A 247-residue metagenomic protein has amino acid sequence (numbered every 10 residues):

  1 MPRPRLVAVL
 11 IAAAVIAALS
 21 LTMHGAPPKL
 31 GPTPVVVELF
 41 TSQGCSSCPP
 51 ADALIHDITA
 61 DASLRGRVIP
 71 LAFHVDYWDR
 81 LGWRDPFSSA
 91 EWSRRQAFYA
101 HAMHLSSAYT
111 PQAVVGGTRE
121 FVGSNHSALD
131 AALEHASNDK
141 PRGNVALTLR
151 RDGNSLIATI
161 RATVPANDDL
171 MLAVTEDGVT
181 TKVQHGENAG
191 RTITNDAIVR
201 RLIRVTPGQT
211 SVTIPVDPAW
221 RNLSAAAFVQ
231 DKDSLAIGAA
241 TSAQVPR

Functional and structural regions predicted by a protein language model:
M1-P28: N-terminal targeting signals for export/organelle localization
P2-A8, G31, V36, A60 (+1 more regions): Polytopic transmembrane helical bundles with strong interfacial aromatic enrichment
G31-S46, P70-L71: Short active-site neighborhood of thiol/selenol oxidoreductases, capturing the structured segment around
P32-P34, R65-V68, A108-T110, N167: Extracytoplasmic
S42-D52, P86: Short, thiol/selenol-centered motifs that function as redox-active sites or metal-ligating centers
C48-S63: Typically the conserved alpha-helix immediately C-terminal to a functionally engaged Cys/Sec in thioredoxin-like
S63-P86: Structural microenvironment flanking redox-active thiols in thiol-disulfide oxidoreductases
R84-Q112, T118-R247: Short, conserved sequence motifs used for protein processing/export or organelle targeting and for catalysis
